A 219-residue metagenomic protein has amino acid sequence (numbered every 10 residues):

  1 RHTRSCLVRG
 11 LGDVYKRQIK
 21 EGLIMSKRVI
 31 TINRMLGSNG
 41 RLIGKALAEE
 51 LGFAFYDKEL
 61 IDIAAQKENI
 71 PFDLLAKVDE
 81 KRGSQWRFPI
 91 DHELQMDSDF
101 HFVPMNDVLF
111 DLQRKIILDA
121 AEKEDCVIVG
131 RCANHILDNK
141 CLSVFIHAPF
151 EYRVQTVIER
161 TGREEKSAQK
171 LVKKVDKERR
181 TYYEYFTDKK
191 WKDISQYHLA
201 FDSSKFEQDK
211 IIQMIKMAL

Functional and structural regions predicted by a protein language model:
R1-Q18: Single conserved hydrophobic/aromatic residue that forms the stacking wall/gate of nucleotide- or nucleobase-binding
S26-V29: Extreme N-terminal starter segment of soluble prokaryotic enzymes
I32-K45: Glycine-rich phosphate-binding P-loop
A54-A65: Short beta-strand-centered segment that lines the nucleotide-binding/catalytic pocket of NTP-utilizing
A65-D125: ATP-dependent small-molecule kinase phosphotransfer cores that center on conserved nucleotide phosphate-binding segments
Q85-D91, E164-D209: Small-molecule kinase domains that catalyze NTP-dependent phosphoryl transfer to phosphate-bearing small molecules
N139-R160, E165-K173: Conserved phosphate-donor/acceptor-positioning beta-strand/loop module used by diverse small-molecule
